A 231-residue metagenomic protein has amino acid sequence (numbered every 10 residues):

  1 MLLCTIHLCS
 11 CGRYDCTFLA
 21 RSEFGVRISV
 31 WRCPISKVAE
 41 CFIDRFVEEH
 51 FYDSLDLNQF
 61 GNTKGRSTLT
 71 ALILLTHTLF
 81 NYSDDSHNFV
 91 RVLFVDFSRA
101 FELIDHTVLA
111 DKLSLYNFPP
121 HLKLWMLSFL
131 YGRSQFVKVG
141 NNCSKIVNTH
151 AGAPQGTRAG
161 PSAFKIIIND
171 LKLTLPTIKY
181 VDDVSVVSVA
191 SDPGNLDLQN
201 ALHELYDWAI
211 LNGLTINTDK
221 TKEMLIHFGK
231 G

Functional and structural regions predicted by a protein language model:
M1-P154, S188-V189: Conserved pre-catalytic core of RNA-dependent polymerases
A71, V90, G160-I167, L198-A201: Hydrophobic alpha-helical membrane-association signature
V92, I178-K179: Hydrophobic "anchor" residues on beta-strands that sit immediately upstream of conserved functional sites
V95, V181-D182: Active-site flanking residues adjacent to catalytic metal/cofactor-binding acidic residues
G140-C143, N200, T215-G231: Short, conserved micro-motifs composed of acidic
V186-A190, H227: Short beta-strand-to-loop capping motifs
A190-N200: Short helix/loop segment flanking the catalytic signature motif in cyclic-nucleotide metabolism enzymes
A209: Glycine-rich and small/hydrophobic secondary-structure elements
